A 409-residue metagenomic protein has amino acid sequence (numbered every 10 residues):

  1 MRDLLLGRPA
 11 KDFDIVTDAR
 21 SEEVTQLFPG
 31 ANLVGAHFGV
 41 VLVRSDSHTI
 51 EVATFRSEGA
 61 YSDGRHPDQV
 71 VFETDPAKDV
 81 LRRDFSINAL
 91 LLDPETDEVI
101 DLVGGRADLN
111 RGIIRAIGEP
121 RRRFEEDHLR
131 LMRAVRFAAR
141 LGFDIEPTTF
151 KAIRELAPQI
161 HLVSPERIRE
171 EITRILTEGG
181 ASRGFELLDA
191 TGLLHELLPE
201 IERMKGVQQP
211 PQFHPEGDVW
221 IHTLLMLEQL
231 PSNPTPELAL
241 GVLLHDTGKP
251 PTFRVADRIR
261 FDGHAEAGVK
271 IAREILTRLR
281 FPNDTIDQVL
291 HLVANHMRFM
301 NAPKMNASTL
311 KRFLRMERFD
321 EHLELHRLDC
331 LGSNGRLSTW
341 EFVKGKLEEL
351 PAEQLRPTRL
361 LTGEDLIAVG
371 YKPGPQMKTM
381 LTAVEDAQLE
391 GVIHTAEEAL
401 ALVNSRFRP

Functional and structural regions predicted by a protein language model:
M1-P409: Catalytic cores of the polymerase beta-like nucleotidyltransferase superfamily and closely associated nucleotide
